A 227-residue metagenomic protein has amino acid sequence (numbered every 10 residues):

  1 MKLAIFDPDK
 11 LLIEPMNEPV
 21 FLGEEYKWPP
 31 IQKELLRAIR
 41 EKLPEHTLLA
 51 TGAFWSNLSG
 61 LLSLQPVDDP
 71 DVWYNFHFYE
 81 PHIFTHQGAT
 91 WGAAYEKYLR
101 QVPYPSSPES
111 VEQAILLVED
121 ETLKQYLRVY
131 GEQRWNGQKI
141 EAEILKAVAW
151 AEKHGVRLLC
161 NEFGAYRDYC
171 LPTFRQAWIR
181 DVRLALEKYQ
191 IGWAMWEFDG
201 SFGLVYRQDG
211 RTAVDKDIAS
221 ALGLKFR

Functional and structural regions predicted by a protein language model:
M1-R134, E141, L145-A165, K188-Y189: Active-site region of glycoside hydrolase catalytic domains
Y169-R227: Aromatic-rich peripheral "rim/lid" segments of glycoside hydrolase catalytic domains that contact and position glycan
